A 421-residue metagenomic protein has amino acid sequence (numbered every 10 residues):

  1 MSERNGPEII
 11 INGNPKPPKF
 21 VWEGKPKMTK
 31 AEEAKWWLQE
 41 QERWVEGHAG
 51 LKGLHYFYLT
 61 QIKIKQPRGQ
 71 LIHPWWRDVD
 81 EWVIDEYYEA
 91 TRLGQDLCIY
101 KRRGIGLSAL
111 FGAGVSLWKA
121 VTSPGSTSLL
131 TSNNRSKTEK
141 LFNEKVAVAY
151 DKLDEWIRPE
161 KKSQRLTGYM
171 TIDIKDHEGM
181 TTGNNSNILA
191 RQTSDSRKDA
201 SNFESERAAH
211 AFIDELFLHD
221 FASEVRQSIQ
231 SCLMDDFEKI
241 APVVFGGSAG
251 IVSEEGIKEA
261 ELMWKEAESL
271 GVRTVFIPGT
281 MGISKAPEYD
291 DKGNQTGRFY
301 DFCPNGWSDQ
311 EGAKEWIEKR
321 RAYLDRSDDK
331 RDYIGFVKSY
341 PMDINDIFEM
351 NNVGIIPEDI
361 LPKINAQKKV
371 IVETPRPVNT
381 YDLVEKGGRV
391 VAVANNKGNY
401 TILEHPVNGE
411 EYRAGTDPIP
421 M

Functional and structural regions predicted by a protein language model:
S2-T416: Phosphate/NTP-binding elements of NTP-utilizing enzymes
